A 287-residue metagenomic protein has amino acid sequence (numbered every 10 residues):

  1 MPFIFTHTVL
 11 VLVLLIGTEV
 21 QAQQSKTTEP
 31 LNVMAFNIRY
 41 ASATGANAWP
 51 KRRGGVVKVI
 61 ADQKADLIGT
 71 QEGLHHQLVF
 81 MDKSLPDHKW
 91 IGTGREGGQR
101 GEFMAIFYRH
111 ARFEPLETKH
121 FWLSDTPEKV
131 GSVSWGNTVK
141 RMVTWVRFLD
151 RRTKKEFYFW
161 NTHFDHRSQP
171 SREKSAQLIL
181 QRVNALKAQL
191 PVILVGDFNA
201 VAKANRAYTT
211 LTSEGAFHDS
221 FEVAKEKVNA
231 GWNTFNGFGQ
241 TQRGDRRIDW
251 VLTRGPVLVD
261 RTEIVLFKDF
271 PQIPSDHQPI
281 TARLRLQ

Functional and structural regions predicted by a protein language model:
M1-V9: Bacterial N-terminal signal peptides that target proteins for export
H7, I16-S84, R95-E102, Q177 (+1 more regions): N-terminal, active-site-proximal structural segment of metallo-dependent hydrolase catalytic domains
L31, D66-L67, F157, P191-I193 (+2 more regions): Short, Asp-centered acidic motifs that coordinate Mg2+ and/or phosphate in catalytic or ligand-binding sites
A35-G54, W122-T138, D165, Q242: Acidic/histidine-rich helix-loop elements that form or flank divalent-metal/phosphate-binding sites at the catalytic
F36-I38, T162-F164, D197-F198, Q278: Active-site metal-binding loops of divalent metal-dependent hydrolases
L67-W160, E263: Structured beta-strand-rich core segments of catalytic domains in phosphoester-bond hydrolases
G69-Q71, G92-T93, I193-D197, D219-E222: Active-site neighborhood of phospho(di)ester-bond hydrolases with catalytic His/Asp-centered motifs
R112, P170, K174, Q181-V192 (+1 more regions): Metal-dependent phosphoester-hydrolase catalytic domains
